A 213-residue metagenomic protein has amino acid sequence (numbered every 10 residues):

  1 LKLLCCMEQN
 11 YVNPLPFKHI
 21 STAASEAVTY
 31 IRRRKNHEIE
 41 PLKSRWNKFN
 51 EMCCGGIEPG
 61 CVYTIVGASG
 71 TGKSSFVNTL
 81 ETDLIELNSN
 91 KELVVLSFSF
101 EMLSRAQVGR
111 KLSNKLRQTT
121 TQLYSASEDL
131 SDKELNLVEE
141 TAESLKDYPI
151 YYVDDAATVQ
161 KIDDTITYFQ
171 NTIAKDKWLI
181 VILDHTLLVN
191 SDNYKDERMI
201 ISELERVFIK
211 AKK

Functional and structural regions predicted by a protein language model:
L1, T120, T165-T167: Charged, low-complexity C-terminal accessory regions
L1-K35, T71, L93: Short, small/acidic-rich helices and loops at N termini and domain boundaries of DNA replication/processing enzymes
L3-C6, S144, T165: Charge-rich, solvent-exposed alpha-helical interaction surfaces
V12, H19, P41, L130 (+1 more regions): Catalytic cores of large soluble enzymes that bind and process phosphate-bearing ligands
P16-H19, Q118-A126, M199-I200: Short, solvent-exposed coil/turn linker segments
E26-A106, D154-K213: P-loop NTPase motor core
L80-L87, L96-F100, S104-E143: Conserved P-loop NTPase catalytic core
N136-T158: Conserved P-loop NTPase mechanochemical-coupling segment
